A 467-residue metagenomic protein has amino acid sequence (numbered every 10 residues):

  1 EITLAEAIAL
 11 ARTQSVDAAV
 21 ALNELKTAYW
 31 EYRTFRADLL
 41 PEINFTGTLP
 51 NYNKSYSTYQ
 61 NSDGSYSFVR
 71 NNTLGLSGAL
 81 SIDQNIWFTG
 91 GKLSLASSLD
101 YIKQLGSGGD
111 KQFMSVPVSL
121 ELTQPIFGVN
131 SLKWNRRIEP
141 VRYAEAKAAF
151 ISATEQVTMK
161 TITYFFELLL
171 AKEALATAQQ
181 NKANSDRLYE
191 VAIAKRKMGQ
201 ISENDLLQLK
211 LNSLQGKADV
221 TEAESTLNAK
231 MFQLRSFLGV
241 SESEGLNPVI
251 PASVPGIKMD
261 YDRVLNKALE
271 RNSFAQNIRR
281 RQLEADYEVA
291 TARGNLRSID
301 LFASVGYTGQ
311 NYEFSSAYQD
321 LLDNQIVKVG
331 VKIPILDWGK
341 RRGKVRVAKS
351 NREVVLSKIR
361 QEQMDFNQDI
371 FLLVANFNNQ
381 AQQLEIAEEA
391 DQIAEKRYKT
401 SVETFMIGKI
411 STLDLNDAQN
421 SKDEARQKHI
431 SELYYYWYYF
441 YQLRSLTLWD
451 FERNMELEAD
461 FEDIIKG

Functional and structural regions predicted by a protein language model:
E1-I8: Regulatory alphaC helix of protein kinase catalytic domains
A9-F127, M159, V240, L265-K340 (+2 more regions): A small-residue-enriched
D17, N135, D205, F274 (+2 more regions): DHp/HisKA histidine-phosphotransfer helix
V20-F35, A153, V157-A178, R187-Y189 (+6 more regions): Amphipathic alpha-helical coiled-coil segments
N44, N51-N53, E242, K428-G467: Acidic, low-complexity, intrinsically disordered peripheral segments
G128-N135: Short, polar/flexible loop-turn hinges at active-site or ligand-entry regions and domain interfaces
R137-K267, N376, S421-K422, Y439: Periplasmic alpha-helical coiled-coil/stalk elements that build and connect Gram-negative outer-membrane
A223, S273, V355, E432: Metallo-beta-lactamase
